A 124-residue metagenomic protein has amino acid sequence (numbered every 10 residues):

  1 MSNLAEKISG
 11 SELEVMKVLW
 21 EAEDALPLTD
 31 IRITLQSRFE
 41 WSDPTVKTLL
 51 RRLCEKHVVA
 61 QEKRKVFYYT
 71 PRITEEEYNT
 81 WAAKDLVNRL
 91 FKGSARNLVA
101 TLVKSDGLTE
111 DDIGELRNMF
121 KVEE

Functional and structural regions predicted by a protein language model:
K7-S11, R64-A83: Short, cationic-aromatic polyanion-contact patches
I8, E21-P27: Short capping segments at the starts of secondary-structure elements
L13-V18, D30, N97: Pre-recognition alpha-helix immediately N-terminal to the DNA-recognition helix within helix-turn-helix or winged-helix
A25-L35: Short acidic, hydrophobic short linear motifs in intrinsically disordered regions
R52: Alpha-helical DNA-recognition elements
H57: Glycine-centered, phosphate/nucleic-acid-interacting loop/turn motifs that mediate DNA/RNA or nucleotide
A60-Q61, E110: Short beta-strand "wing" residues that participate in macromolecule-binding interfaces
W81-E124: Amphipathic alpha-helical dimerization/coiled-coil segments that flank or bridge DNA-binding/regulatory modules
